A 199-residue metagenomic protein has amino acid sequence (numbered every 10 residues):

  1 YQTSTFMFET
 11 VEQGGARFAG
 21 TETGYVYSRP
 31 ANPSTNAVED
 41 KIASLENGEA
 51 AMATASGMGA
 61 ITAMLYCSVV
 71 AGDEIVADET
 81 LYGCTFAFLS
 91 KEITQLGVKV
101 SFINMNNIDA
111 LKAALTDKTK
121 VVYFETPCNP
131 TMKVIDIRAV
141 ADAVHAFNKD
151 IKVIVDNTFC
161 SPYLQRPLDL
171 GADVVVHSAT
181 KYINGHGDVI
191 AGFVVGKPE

Functional and structural regions predicted by a protein language model:
Y1, A37, V194: Short conserved active-site loop signatures built around small residues
Y1-T5, E12: C-terminal substrate-binding/catalytic lobe of Rossmann-fold NAD(P)-dependent oxidoreductases
M7, N47, K197: Residue-level marker of positions within ordered structural domains that often coincide with functionally constrained
E9-T10, T126: A broad "ordered helical/assembly scaffold" signature
T10-G59, C84-E92: Conserved N-terminal alpha-helix of the aminotransferase class I/II PLP-enzyme fold
A51-E199: Conserved PLP-enzyme active-site core in the AAT-like
